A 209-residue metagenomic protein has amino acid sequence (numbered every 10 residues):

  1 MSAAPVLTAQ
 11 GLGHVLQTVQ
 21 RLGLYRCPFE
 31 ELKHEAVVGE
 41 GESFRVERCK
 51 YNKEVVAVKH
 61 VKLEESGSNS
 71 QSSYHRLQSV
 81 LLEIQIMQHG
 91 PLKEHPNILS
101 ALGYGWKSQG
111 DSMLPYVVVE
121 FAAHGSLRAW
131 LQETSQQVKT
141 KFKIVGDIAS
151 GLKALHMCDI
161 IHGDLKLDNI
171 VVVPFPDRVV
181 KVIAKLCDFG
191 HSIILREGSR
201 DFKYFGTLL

Functional and structural regions predicted by a protein language model:
M1-F29, E35: Juxta-kinase regulatory segment immediately upstream of eukaryotic protein kinase catalytic domains
E35-G41, V46: Protein kinase glycine-rich loop
R45-G67: Glycine-rich ATP phosphate-binding loop
S100-P115: Short beta-strand micro-motifs within the conserved protein kinase catalytic domain, predominantly in the N-lobe
A122-Q132: Structural motif in protein kinase domains
I144-V145: Activation segment signature within eukaryotic-like protein kinase domains
H156-P174: Catalytic-loop of the protein kinase fold
D168-L209: Activation segment/activation loop of eukaryotic-type protein kinase catalytic domains
